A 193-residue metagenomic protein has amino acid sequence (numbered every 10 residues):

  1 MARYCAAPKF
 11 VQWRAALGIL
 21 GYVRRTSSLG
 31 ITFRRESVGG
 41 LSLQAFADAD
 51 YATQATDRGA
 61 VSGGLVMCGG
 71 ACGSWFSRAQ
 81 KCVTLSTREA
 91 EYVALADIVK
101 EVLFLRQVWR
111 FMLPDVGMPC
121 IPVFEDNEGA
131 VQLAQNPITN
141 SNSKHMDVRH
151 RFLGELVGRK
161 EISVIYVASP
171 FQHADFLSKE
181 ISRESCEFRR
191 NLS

Functional and structural regions predicted by a protein language model:
M1, G18, F46-A55, A174-I181: Acidic, metal-ion-coordinating active-site neighborhood of RNase H-like domains and the RT-RNase H "connection"/linker
M1-I31, A168, L177-S178: C-terminal reverse transcriptase regions that engage the nucleic-acid substrate
R3-Y4, S42, R78-S193: RNase H-like nuclease module associated with reverse transcription
Q12, R24, G59, I98-E101 (+1 more regions): Active-site-proximal structural scaffolding
L17, S28, S42, A60-L65: Short glycine-rich loop/turn motifs
G21-A47, P114: Structured nucleic-acid-interacting core domains from mobile-element enzymes and related host factors, especially RNase
R25-L29, A52, C72-S74, F104-F111: Conserved helix-loop functional segments at active or binding sites
A45-R88: RNase H-like nuclease fold core
